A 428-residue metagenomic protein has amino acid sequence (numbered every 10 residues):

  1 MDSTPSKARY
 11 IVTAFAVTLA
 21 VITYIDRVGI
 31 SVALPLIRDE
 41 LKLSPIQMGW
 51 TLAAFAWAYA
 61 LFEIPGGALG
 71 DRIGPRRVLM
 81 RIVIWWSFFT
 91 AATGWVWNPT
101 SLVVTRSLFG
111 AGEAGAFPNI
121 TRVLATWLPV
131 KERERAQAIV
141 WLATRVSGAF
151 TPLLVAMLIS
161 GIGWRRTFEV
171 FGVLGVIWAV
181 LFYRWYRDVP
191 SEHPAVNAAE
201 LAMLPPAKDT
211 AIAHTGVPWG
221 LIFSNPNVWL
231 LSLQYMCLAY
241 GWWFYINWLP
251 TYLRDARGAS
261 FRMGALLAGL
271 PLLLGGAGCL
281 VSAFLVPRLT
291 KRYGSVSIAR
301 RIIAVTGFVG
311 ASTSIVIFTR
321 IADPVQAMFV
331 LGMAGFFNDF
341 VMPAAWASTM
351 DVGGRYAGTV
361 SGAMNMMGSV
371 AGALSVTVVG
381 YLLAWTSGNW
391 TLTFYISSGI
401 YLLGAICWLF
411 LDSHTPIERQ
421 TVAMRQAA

Functional and structural regions predicted by a protein language model:
I11-P45, Y245-P250: Extracytoplasmic
I30-S31, N225-L280, M342, W346 (+1 more regions): Extracytoplasmic gate region of multi-pass secondary transporters
K42, G74, W95-S101, G112 (+4 more regions): Helix-breaking motifs and short loop linkers at transmembrane-helix boundaries and internal kinks in secondary membrane
L61-T100: Conserved MFS/SLC helix-loop-helix module at the cytosolic interface between two early adjacent transmembrane helices
R77-A91, I298-I315: Structural signature of the two symmetry-related core transmembrane helices
T105-T144: Cytoplasmic helix-loop-helix junction between adjacent transmembrane helices in 12-TM secondary transporters
T144-H193: Helix-loop-helix hairpin linking two adjacent transmembrane segments in secondary transporters
S160-V173, S260, A299-I302, Y381-I400: A membrane-interface helix-boundary motif in multi-pass transporters
